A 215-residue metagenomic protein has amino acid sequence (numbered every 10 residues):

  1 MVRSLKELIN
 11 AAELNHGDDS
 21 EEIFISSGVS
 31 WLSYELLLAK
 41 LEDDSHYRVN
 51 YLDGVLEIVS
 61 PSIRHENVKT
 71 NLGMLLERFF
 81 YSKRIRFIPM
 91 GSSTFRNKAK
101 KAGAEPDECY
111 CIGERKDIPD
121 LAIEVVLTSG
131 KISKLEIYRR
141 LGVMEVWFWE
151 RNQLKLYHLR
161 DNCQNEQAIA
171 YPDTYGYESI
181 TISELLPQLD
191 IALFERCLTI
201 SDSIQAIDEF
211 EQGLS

Functional and structural regions predicted by a protein language model:
M1-N50: Polyampholytic, low-complexity intrinsically disordered segments
V2-D19, M74-R78, I85-L141, F148-S215: C-terminal interaction segment
E22-S26, S60, R64, E195-D202: A general boundary/transition motif marking the beginning of the first structured unit of a protein
S30-S33, R64, V68-N71, G130: Short amphipathic alpha-helical segments
K40-S45, F80-I88: Short secondary-structure junctions
V49, V146-W147: His/acidic/aromatic-lined binding-pocket segments of jelly-roll/cupin-type domains and related regulatory beta-sandwich
Y51-D53, M90: Short Gly/Ser/Thr- and Asp/Glu-enriched loop/turn motifs at secondary-structure junctions
D53-L56, P61, H65-G73: Nuclease catalytic cores
